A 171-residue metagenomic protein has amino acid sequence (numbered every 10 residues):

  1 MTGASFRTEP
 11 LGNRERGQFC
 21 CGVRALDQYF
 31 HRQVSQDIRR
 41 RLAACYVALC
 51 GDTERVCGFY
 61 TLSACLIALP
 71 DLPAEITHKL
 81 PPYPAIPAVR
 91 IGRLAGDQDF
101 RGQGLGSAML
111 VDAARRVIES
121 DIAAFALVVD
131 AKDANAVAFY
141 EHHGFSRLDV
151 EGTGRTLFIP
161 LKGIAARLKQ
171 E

Functional and structural regions predicted by a protein language model:
M1-Q36, R40, C45: Short amphipathic alpha-helix that is part of the acyltransferase structural core
S35-V47, R55-D71: A short helix-loop-beta-strand connector motif used in the catalytic cores of GNAT acetyltransferases and, in some
F59-R93: Conserved acyl-donor/pantetheine-binding loop and adjacent beta-alpha core of acyl/acetyltransferases and related
D97-D99: Active-site acidic-Proline motif in GNAT/NAT acetyltransferases
G102-R115, H142: Conserved acetyl-CoA-binding loop-helix of GNAT-fold acetyltransferases
G106, L110, D133-A136, G152-I159: Short glycine/proline-centered loop/turn elements that form peptide/ligand docking sites
L110, R115-D130: Conserved GNAT acetyl-CoA-binding A-motif
A123-A124, A131-V150: Conserved active-site alpha-helix within GNAT-family acetyltransferase domains
